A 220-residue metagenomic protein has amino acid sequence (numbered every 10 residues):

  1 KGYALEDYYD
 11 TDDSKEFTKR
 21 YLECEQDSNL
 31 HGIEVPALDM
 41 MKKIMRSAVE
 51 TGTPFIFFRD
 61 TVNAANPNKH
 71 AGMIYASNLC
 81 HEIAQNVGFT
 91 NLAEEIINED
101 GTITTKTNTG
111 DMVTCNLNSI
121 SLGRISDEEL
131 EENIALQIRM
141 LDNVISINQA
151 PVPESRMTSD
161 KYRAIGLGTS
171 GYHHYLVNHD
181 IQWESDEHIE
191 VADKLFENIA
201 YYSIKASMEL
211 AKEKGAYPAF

Functional and structural regions predicted by a protein language model:
K1-T51: Polar, glycine-rich mid-to-C-terminal structural blocks that act as macromolecule-binding/assembly scaffolds
E6, N29-I33, K106, S126 (+4 more regions): Generic alpha-helical structural element
Y9, F17, Y21, F55-F58 (+2 more regions): Aromatic side chains
I33, A37-M40, V49, G110-C115 (+5 more regions): Active-site-proximal structural scaffolding
K43, N116, G171-Y175, V191 (+1 more regions): A general alpha-helix detector
A48-S159, T169-H179: Function-dense linear segments that define catalytic or interfacial modules in macromolecule-processing proteins
L136-R156, A164, Q182-F220: Internal maturation/activation junctions in enzymes
